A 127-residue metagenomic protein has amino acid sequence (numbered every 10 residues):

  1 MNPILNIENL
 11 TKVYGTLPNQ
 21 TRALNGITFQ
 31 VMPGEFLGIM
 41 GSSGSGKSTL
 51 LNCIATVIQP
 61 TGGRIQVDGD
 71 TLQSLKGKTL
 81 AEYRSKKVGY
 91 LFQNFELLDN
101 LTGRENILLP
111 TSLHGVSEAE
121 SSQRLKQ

Functional and structural regions predicted by a protein language model:
M1-I4, V13-G26: A short, flexible loop at the N-terminus of ABC-type nucleotide-binding domains that lies
P18-T21, L72-G89: ABC ATPase NBD coupling module
L37-G38, Y90: Short beta-strand immediately N-terminal to the Walker A/P-loop
M40-S42: The feature captures the beta-strand-to-loop junction immediately N-terminal to the Walker
A55: Helix-to-loop junction immediately C-terminal to a conserved catalytic motif
G63-T71: Conserved ABC transporter NBD signature motif
L101-P110: Short coil-to-helix segment of the ABC ATPase nucleotide-binding domain corresponding to the Q-loop/switch region
